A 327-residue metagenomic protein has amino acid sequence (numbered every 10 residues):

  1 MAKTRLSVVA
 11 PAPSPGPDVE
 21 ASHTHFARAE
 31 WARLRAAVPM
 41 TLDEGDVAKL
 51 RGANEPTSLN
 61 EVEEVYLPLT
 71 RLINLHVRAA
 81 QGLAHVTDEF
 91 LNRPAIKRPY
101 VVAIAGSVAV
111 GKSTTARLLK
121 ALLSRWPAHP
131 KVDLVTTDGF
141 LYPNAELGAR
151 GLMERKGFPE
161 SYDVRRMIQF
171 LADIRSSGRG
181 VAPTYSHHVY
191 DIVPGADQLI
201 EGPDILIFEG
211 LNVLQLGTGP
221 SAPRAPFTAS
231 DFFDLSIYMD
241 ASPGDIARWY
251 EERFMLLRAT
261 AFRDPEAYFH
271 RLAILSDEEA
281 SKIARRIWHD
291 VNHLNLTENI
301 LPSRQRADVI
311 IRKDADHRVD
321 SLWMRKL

Functional and structural regions predicted by a protein language model:
A2-A37, E44, L50-L59, V213-G217 (+1 more regions): Conserved NTP phosphate-binding and transfer environment spanning the P-loop NTPase/kinase superfamily
L50-V65, D133-T136, F140-V193: Conserved nucleotide-sensing/catalytic segment adjacent to the nucleotide-binding pocket in NTP-handling enzymes
S58-N92: N-terminal pre-Walker A segment at the start of P-loop NTPase domains
G82-H85, N92, I96, R165-D231 (+1 more regions): Glycine-rich phosphate-binding loop used to anchor ATP phosphates in small-molecule kinases, encompassing both
V102-I104: Hydrophobic anchor at the beta1->P-loop junction of P-loop NTPases
K112: Conserved lysine of the Walker
T115-A116, K120: Post-Walker A alpha-helix
A121-D133: Post-Walker A helix-loop "phosphate-sensing" segment adjacent to the P-loop in P-loop NTPases
